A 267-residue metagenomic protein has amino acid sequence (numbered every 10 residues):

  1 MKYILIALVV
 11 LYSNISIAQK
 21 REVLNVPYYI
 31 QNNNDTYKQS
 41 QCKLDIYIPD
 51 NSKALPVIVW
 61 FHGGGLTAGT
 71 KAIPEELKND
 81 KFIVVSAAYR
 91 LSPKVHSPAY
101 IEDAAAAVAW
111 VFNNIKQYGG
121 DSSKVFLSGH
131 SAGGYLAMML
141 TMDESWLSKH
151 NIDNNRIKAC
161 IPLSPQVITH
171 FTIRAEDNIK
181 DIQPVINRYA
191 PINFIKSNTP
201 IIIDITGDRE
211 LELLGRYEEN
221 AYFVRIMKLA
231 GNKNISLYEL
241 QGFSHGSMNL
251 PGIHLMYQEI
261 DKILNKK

Functional and structural regions predicted by a protein language model:
M1-R21: Bacterial Sec-dependent N-terminal signal peptides
A18-S52: N-terminal cap/lid segment of alpha/beta-hydrolase-fold proteins
A54-G63: Short beta-strand element of the alpha/beta-hydrolase
T70-A87: Short amphipathic alpha-helix adjacent to the substrate-entry channel of hydrolases
V95-K116: Alpha/beta-hydrolase active-site loop
F112-A175, N187: Primarily recognizes the serine-hydrolase "nucleophile elbow" in alpha/beta-hydrolase and SGNH/GDSL folds
N151-N155, A159, P165-I168, I173 (+3 more regions): The feature captures the conserved acid-bearing segment of alpha/beta-hydrolase catalytic domains
I205, A221, K228-K267: C-terminal catalytic histidine-bearing segment of alpha/beta-hydrolase fold enzymes
